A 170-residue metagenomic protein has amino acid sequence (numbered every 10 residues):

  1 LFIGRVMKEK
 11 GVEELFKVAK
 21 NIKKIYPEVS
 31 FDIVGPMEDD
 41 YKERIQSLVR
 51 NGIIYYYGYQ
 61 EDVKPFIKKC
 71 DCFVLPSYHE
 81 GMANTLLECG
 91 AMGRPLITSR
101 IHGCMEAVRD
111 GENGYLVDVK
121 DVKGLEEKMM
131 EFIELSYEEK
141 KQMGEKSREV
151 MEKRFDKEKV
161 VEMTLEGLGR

Functional and structural regions predicted by a protein language model:
L1-N21, K123: A conserved mid-protein helix/loop that constitutes part of the nucleotide-sugar donor-binding site
S30-I53, Y57: Short, structured helix-loop element that forms part of the nucleotide-activated donor/catalytic region
Y59, Y78: Aromatic "clamp/platform" in nucleotide-sugar-dependent glycosyltransferases that forms part of the donor/acceptor
P95-T98, V108: Short hydrophobic beta-strand element within catalytic cores of glycosyltransferases and related nucleotide-activated
D110-G111, Y115-V122, E131-Y137: Conserved acidic donor-binding segment of nucleotide-sugar-dependent glycosyltransferases
G124, E139-K153, M163: A short, well-ordered alpha-helix in the C-terminal region of glycosyltransferases
K157-R170: C-terminal alpha-helical cap of glycosyltransferases
